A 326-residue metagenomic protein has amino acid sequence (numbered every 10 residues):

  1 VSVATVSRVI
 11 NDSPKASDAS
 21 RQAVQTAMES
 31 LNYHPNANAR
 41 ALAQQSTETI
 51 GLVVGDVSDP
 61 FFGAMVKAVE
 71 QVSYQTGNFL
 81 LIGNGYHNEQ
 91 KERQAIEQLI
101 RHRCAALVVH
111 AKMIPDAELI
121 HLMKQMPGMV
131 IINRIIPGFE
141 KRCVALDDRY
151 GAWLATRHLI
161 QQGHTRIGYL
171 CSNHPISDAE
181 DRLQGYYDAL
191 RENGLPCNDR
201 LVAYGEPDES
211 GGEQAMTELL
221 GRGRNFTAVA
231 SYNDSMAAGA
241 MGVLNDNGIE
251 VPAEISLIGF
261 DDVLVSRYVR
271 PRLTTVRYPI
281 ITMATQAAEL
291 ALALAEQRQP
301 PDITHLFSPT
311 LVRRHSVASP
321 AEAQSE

Functional and structural regions predicted by a protein language model:
V1-E48: N-terminal helix-turn-helix DNA-binding module of bacterial transcription factors
V3-S7, L42-S58, H158, R166-N173: Short beta-strand segments enriched in small/hydrophobic residues
D18, Y33-Q98, H102-A106, L183-D188 (+1 more regions): Amphipathic helical "hinge" segments at domain boundaries
S30, Q71-F79, Q94-I100, A106 (+2 more regions): Bacterial carbohydrate/catabolite-sensing allosteric modules
D56-D59, Y86-H87, M113, S172-S177: Short histidine/acidic/glycine/proline-rich micro-motifs that form metal- and phosphate-coordinating active-site loops
Y86-E89, H110-P115, S235: Short beta->alpha connector loops
P115-M123: Active-site-adjacent beta->alpha loops and helix N-cap segments on the catalytic face of soluble alpha/beta enzymes
